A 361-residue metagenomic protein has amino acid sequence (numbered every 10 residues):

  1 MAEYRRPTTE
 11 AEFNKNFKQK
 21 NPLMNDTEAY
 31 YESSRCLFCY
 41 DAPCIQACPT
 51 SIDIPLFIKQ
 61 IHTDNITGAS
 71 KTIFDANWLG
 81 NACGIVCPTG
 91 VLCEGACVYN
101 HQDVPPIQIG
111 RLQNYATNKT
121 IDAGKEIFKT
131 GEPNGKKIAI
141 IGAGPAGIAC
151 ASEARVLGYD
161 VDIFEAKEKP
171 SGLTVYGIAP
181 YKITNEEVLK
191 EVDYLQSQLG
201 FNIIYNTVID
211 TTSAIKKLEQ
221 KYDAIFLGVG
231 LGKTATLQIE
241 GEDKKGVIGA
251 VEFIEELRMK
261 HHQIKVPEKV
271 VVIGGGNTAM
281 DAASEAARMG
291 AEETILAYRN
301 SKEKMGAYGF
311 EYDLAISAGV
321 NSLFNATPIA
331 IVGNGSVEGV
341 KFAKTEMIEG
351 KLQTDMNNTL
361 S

Functional and structural regions predicted by a protein language model:
M1-K137, I225-D243, G333-V337, M347: Ferredoxin-type iron-sulfur electron-transfer modules and their immediate structural context
W78, G144-P145, K169, G276-T278: Residue-level detector of alpha-helix initiation sites
E132-A146, V266-G276: Beta1/beta-strand and adjacent pyrophosphate-binding region of the FAD-binding site in flavoprotein oxidoreductases
K137-D162, A279-A287: N-terminal Rossmann-like FAD-binding beta1-loop-alpha1 element of flavoenzymes
A139, D162-I163, N202, V271 (+2 more regions): A structural signal for isolated positions on well-ordered beta-strands in alpha/beta enzyme cores
Y159-V175, T294-E303: Glycine-rich FAD pyrophosphate-binding loop
E186-T236, E252-H262, V266, M289-S361: A Rossmann-like FAD-binding core segment of flavoenzymes
V266-I273, N277-T294: Predominantly flavin-linked oxidoreductase catalytic cores and closely associated redox partners
